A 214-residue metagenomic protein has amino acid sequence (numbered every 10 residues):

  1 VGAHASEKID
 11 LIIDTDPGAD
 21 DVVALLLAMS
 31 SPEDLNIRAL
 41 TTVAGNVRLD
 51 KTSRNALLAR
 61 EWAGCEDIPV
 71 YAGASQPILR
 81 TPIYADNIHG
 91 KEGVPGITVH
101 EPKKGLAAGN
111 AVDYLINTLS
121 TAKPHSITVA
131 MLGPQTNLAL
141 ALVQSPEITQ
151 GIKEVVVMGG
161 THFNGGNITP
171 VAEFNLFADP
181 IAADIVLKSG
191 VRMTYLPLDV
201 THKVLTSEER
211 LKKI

Functional and structural regions predicted by a protein language model:
G2-I214: N-terminal acidic, glycine/proline-rich low-complexity segments
